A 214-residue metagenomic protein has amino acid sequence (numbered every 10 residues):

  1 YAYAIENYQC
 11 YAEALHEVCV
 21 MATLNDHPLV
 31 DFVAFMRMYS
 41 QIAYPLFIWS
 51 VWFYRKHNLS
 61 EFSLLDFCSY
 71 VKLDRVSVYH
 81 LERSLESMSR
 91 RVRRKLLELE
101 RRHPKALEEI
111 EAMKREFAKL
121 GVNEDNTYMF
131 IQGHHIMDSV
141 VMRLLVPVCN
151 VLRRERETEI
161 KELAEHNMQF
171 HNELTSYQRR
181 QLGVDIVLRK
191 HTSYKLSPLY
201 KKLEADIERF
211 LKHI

Functional and structural regions predicted by a protein language model:
Y1-I214: Acidic, divalent-metal-binding catalytic cores of TOPRIM and closely related two-metal-ion phosphodiester/pyrophosphate
